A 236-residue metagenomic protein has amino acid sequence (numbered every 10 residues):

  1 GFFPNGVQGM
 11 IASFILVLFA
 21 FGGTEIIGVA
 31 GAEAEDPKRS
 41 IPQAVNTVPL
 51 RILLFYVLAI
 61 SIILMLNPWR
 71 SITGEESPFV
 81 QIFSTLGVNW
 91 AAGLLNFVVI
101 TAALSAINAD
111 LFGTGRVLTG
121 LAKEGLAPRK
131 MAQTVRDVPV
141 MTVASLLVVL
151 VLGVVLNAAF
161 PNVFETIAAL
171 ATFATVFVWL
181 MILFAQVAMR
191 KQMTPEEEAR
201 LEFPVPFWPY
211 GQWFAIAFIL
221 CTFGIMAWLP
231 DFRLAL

Functional and structural regions predicted by a protein language model:
F2, S13, A44-N108, A127-A171: TM-loop-TM module centered on a large, flexible mid-protein loop between adjacent transmembrane helices in multi-pass
P4, K130-V140, W179-D231: C-terminal membrane-solvent junction of multi-pass transporters and transport-like membrane proteins
G6, I11-V17: Short pre-catalytic strand/loop immediately N-terminal to key active-site residues, enriched for Gly-Thr
L16, F21-A34, N89-P128, A168-F173 (+2 more regions): Membrane-helix boundary/coupling elements in multi-pass transport proteins
I27-A30, I41, F83, G125 (+1 more regions): Hydrophobic/aromatic residues within transmembrane alpha-helices of membrane transport systems, especially the TMDs
A34-K38, P161: Helix-loop interface residues and adjacent transmembrane-helix termini in multi-pass membrane transporters, primarily
Y56, I60, A106, L147-L150 (+4 more regions): Helical transmembrane-bundle signal
A159-T166, G224-L236: Extracellular/periplasmic helix-loop-helix junctions in multi-pass membrane proteins
